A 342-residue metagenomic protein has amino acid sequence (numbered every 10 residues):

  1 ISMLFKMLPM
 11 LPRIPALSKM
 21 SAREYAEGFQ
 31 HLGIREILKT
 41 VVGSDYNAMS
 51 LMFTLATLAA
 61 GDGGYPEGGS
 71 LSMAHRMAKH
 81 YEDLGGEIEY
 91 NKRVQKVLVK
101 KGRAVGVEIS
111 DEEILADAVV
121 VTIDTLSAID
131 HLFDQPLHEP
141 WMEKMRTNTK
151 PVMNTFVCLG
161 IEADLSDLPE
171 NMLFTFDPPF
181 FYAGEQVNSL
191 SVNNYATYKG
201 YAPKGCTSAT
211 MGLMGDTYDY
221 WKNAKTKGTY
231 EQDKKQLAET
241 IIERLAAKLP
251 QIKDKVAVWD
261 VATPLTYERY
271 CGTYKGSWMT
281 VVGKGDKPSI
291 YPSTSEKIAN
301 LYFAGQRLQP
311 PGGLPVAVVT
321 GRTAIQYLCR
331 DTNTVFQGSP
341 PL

Functional and structural regions predicted by a protein language model:
I1-S50: Rossmann-like flavin
L32-D45, Q251-P310: A glycine-rich dinucleotide-binding beta-alpha-beta segment and adjacent secondary-structure elements that constitute
A56-S110: Helical element adjacent to the flavin cofactor pocket in flavoenzyme catalytic cores
R93, V99, C329-L342: Active-site-proximal substrate-binding core of FAD-dependent oxidoreductases
Q95-K204: Mid-domain catalytic core of redox enzymes that form a hydrophobic substrate pocket/lid adjacent to a catalytic redox
V120, L159, M211, L245 (+3 more regions): Hydrophobic, well-ordered secondary-structure elements that form the walls of internal hydrophobic environments
E162-L265: C-terminal segments that line or cap access tunnels to active or ligand-binding sites in enzymes and enzyme-associated
Q306-T332: A conserved FAD-binding loop/helix module that cradles the flavin
